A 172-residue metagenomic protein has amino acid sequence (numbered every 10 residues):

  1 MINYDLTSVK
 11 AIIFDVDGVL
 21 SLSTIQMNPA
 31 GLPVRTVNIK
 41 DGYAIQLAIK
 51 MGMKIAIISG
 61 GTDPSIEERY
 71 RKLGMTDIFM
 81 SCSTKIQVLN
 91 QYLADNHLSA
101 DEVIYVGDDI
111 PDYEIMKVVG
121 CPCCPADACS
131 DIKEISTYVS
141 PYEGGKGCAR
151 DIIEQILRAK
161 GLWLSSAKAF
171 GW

Functional and structural regions predicted by a protein language model:
M1-V16, L162-W172: Non-catalytic pre-domain segments flanking phosphatase-related domains
T7-I25, M116, A149: Asp-based phosphoryl-transfer active-site loop
S8-K10, M53, D101-E102: Short coil/turn segments at beta-strand junctions that form active-site/ligand-binding loops
V19, I45-R69, F79-M80, M116: Substrate-recognition element of Asp-dependent hydrolases with the DxDx(T/V) motif
L20-M27, E67-L73: Short, basic/glycine-rich phosphate-binding loops at helix/coil junctions that contact nucleotide phosphates
M27-A30, D41: A short acidic/small-residue loop/turn micro-motif
V34-R35, K72, D77-F79, I86-W172: Mg2+-dependent phosphoryl-transfer enzymes with acidic/Ser/Thr/Gly-rich catalytic loops
R35-M51, S83-N90: Short, acidic loop-to-helix structural element flanking the phosphoryl-transfer center in phosphate-processing enzymes
